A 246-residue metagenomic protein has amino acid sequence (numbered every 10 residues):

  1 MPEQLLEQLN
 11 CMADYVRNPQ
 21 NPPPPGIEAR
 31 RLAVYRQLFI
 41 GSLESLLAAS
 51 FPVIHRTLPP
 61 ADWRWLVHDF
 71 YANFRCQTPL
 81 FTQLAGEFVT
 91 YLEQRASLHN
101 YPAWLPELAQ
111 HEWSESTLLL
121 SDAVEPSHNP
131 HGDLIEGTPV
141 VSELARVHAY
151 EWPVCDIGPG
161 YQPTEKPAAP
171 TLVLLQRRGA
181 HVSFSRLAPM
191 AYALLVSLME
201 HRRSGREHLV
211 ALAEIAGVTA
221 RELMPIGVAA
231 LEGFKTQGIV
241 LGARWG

Functional and structural regions predicted by a protein language model:
M1-S121: N-terminal, charged low-complexity regulatory/assembly segments
A72-A193: Hydrophobic packing positions characteristic of elongated beta-solenoid/beta-helix-type spike/fiber shafts
S197-R202: Short helix-to-turn junction characteristic of helix-turn-helix DNA-binding domains, especially the helix
R203-A213: Short acidic, hydrophobic short linear motifs in intrinsically disordered regions
I215-V228: Short, positively charged loop/turn segments that connect secondary-structure elements
I226-G238: Basic amphipathic alpha-helical segments that dock to polyanions
R244-G246: Short, Lys/Arg-rich nucleic-acid/phosphate-binding segment
